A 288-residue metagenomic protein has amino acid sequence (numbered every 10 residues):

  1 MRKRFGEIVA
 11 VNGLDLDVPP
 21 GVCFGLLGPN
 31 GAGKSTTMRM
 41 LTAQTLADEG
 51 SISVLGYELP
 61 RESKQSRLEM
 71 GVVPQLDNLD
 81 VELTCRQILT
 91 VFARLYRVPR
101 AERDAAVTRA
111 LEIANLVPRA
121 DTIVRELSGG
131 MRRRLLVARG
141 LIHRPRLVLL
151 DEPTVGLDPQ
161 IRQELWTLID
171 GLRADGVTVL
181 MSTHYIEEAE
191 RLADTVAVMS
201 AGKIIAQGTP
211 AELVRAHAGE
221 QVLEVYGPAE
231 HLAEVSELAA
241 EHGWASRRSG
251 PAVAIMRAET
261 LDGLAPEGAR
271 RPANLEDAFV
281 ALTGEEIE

Functional and structural regions predicted by a protein language model:
G50-R61, Q65-S66: Conserved ABC transporter NBD signature motif
T90, R94, A101-R119: Conserved ABC ATPase "signature" region
I123-G130: Conserved ABC ATPase signature
R144: Conserved catalytic motifs of ABC-family nucleotide-binding domains
V148-D151: Catalytic Walker B motif of ABC-type/P-loop ATPase nucleotide-binding domains
L165-M256: ABC transporter nucleotide-binding domain
